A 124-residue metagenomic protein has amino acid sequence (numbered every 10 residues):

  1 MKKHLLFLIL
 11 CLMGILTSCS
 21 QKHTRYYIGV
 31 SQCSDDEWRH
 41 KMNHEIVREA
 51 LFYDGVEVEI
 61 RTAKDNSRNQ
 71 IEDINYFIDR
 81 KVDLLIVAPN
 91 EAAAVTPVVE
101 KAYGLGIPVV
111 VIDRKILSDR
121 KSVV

Functional and structural regions predicted by a protein language model:
M1-H4: Positively charged n-region of N-terminal signal peptides that target proteins for export
L6-I9: Sec-dependent N-terminal signal peptides
T17-S18: C-terminal motif of bacterial Sec signal peptides marking the signal peptidase cleavage site
K22-T24, K81, Y103-L105: Residue-level preference for short coil/turn positions at secondary-structure junctions
Y27-E49, Y53, V58-E72, Y76 (+2 more regions): Extracytoplasmic "Venus flytrap"
A92-V124: Flexible loop/hinge segments that line or gate small-molecule binding clefts
